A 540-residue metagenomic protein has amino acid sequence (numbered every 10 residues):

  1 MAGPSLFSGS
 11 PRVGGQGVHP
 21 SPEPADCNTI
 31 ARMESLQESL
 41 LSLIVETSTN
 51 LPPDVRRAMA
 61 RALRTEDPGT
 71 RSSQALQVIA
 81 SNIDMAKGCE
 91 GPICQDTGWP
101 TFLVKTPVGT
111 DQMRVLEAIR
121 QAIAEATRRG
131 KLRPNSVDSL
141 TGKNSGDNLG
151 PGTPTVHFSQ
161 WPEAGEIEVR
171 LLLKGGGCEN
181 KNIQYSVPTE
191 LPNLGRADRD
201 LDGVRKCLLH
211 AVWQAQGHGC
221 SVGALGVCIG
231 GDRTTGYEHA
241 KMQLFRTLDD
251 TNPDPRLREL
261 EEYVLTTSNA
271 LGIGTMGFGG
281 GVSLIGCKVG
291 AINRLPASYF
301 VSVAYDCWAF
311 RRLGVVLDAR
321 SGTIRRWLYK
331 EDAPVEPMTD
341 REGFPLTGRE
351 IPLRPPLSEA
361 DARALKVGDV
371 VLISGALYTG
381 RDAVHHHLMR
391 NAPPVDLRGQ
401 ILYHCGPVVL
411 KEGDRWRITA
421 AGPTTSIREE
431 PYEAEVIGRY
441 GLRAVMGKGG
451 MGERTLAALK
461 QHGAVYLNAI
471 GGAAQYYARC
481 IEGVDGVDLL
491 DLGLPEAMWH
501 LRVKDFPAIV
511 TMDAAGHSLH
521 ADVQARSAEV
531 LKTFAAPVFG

Functional and structural regions predicted by a protein language model:
G9-G15: Short Gly/Ser/Thr- and charged-rich N-terminal loops/segments that act as flexible capping/hinge elements
D26, I30-V227, D232-F344, V436-G438: Non-transmembrane, aqueous-exposed alpha-helical and coiled segments at domain scale
R246-G279, T379-F506: Feature captures the catalytic cores and cofactor-binding loops of soluble hydro-lyases/lyases that act on carboxylate
I285, R294-L295, R479, G483-F539: C-terminal binding/interaction regions
T347-L357: Short, structured beta-strand/loop micro-motifs enriched in basic residues and often containing a Trp
E359-A364: Short, surface-exposed secondary-structure edge patches
V370, A376-G380: Short, charged beta-turn/beta-strand-edge "cap" motif at the junction between a beta-strand and an adjacent loop
